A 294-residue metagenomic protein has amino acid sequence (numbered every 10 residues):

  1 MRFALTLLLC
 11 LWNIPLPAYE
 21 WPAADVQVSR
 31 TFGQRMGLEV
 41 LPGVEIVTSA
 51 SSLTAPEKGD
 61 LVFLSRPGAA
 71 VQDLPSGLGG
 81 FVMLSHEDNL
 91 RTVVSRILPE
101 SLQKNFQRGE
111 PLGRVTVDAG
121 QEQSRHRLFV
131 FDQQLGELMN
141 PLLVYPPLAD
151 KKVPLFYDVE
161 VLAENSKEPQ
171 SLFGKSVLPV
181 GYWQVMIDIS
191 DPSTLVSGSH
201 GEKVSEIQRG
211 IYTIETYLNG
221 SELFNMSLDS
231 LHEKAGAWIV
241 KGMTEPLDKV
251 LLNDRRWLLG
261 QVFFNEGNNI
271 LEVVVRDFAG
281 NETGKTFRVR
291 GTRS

Functional and structural regions predicted by a protein language model:
F3-W12: Sec-dependent N-terminal signal peptides
I14-G80, L90, Q107-P111, V115-N219 (+1 more regions): Surface-exposed, glycine-biased beta-strand/turn segments
A69-A70, P99-E100, S230-H232, R290-G291: A short acidic/small-residue loop/turn micro-motif
P75, R91-V93, K203-N265: Exoplasmic/lumenal beta-rich domain surfaces
G79-L102: Active-site region of chymotrypsin-like
E100-N105, H232-V240, S294: Short, surface-exposed linear segments at secondary-structure transitions and domain or protein termini
A279-S294: Short beta-strand elements
